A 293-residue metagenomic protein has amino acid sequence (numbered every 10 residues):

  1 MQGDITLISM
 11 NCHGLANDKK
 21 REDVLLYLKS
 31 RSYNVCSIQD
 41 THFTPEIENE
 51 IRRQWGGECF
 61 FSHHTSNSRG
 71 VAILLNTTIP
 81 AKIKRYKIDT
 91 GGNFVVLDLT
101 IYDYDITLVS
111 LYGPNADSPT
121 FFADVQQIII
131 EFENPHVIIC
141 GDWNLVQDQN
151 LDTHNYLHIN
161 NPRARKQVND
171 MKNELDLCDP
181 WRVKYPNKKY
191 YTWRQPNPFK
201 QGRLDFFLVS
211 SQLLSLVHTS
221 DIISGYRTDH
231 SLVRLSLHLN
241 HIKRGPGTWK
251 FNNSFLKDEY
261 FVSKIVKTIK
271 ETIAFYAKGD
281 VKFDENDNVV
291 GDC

Functional and structural regions predicted by a protein language model:
M1-N134, H158-N160, L177: Short phosphate/oxyanion-binding micro-motifs
N11, P135-T153: Acidic/histidine-rich, metal-coordinating catalytic segments
N11, Y33-D40, G70, L74 (+10 more regions): Mobile genetic element proteins and their domesticated derivatives, centered on retroelements and DNA transposons
H13, H42, Y112-P114, W143-V146 (+2 more regions): Catalytic metal-binding/acid-base residues of hydrolase active sites
P45-I47, R69-G70, V146-Q149, K189 (+1 more regions): Short catalytic/ligand-binding loop motif for oxyanion handling, primarily in non-cytosolic enzymes, centered on
E58-I73, H154, N160-V209, F275-D284 (+1 more regions): Active site of divalent-metal-dependent phosphoester/diester hydrolases
T78-A81, N187, L213-S215: Short, charged/polar surface micro-motifs in flexible loops or helix N-caps
L99-I101, H136-I138, K200-G202, F206-F207 (+1 more regions): Surface polyanion/phosphate-binding segment centered on an Asp-His-Pro turn
